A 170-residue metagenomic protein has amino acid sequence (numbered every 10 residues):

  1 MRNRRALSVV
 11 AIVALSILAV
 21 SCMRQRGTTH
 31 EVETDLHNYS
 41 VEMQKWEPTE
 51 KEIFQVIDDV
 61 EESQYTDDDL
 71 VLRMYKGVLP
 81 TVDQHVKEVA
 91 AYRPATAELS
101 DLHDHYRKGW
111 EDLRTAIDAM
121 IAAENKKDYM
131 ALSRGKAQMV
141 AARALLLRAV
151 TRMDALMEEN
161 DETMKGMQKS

Functional and structural regions predicted by a protein language model:
M1-V9: Bacterial N-terminal signal peptides that target proteins for export
R5-A6, T115-M120: Short, charged low-complexity intrinsically disordered segments located at boundaries of structured domains
V9-V10, R148: Intrinsically disordered, low-complexity segments enriched in polar/charged small residues
V13-S16: Core hydrophobic alpha-helical membrane-spanning segments
L18-S21: C-terminal motif of bacterial Sec signal peptides marking the signal peptidase cleavage site
M23-Q25: Bacterial signal peptide processing site
E31-E111, I117, E124, D128-S170: Alpha-helical segments in soluble extracytoplasmic regions
